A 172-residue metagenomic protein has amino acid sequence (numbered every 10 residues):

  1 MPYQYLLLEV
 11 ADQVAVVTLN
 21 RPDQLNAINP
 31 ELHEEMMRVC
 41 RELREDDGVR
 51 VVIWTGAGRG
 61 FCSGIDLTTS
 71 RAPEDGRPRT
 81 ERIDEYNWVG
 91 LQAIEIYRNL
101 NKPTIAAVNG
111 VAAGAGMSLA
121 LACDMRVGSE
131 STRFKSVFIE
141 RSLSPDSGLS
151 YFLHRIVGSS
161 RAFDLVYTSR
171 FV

Functional and structural regions predicted by a protein language model:
M1-A57: Conserved CoA-thioester-binding segment of acyl-CoA-metabolizing enzymes
V17, W54, D66, L119-A120: Hydrophobic/aromatic residues within transmembrane alpha-helices of multi-pass small-molecule transporters
D23, E31-L32, D66-R71, L121-A122 (+2 more regions): Short, glycine/charged-enriched secondary-structure capping and boundary segments
L32-E35, V89, L119: Hydrophobic alpha-helical membrane-association signature
G48, G56-I96, A112, S142: Glycine- (often His-adjacent) and acidic-residue-rich active-site loop that binds/positions the CoA thioester
E95-V172: Crotonase-fold acyl-CoA enzyme core
